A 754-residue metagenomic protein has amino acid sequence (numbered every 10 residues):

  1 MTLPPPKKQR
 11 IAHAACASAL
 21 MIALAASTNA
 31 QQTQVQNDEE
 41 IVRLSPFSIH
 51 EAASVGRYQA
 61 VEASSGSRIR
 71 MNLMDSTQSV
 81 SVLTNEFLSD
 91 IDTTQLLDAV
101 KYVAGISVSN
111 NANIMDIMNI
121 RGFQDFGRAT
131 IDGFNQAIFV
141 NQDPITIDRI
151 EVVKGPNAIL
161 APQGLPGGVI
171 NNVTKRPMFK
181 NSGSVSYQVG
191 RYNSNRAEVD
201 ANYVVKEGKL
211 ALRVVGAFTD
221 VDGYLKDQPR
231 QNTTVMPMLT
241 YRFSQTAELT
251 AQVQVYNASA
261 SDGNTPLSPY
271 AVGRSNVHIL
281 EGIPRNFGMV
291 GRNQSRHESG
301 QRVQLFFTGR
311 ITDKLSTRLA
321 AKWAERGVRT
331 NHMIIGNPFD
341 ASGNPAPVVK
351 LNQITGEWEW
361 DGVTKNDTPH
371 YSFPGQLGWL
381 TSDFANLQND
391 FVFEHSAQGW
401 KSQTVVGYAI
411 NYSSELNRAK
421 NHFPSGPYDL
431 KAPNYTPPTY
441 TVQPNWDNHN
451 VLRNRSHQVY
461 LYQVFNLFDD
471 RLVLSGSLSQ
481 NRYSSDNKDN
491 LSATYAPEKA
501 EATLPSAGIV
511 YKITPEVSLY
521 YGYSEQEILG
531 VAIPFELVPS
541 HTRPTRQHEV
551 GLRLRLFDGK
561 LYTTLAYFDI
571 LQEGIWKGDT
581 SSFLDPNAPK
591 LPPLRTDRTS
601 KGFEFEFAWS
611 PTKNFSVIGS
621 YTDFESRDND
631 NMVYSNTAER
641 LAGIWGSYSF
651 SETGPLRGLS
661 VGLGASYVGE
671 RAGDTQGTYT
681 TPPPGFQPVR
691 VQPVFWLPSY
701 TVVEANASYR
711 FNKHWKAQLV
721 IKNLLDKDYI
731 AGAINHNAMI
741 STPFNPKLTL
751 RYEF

Functional and structural regions predicted by a protein language model:
S45-K180, V550: Acidic, small-polar-rich N-terminal luminal/periplasmic segments of exported/outer-membrane proteins
T146-D148, I159-V235, F243-A247, Q301 (+2 more regions): Outer-membrane beta-barrel translocator/receptor signature
T219-G223, M236-R242, T246-R310, A320 (+4 more regions): Acidic/polar loop-and-plug regions of large Gram-negative outer-membrane beta-barrel proteins
T240-S244, L380-S382, G399-S413, N450-Q572 (+1 more regions): Structural signature of Gram-negative outer-membrane beta-barrels, strongest in the C-terminal barrel of TonB-dependent
V303-E325, Y371-D489: Face-selective signature of the C-terminal outer-membrane beta-barrel domain
R310, S316-K322, R326-I334, L519 (+4 more regions): Membrane-embedded beta-barrel scaffold of Gram-negative outer-membrane proteins
Q403-T404, Y521, H548, S635-F754: Conserved C-terminal beta-signal and adjacent last beta-strands/turns of outer-membrane beta-barrel proteins
D469-R471, P593-Q676: Gram-negative outer-membrane beta-barrel transporters
